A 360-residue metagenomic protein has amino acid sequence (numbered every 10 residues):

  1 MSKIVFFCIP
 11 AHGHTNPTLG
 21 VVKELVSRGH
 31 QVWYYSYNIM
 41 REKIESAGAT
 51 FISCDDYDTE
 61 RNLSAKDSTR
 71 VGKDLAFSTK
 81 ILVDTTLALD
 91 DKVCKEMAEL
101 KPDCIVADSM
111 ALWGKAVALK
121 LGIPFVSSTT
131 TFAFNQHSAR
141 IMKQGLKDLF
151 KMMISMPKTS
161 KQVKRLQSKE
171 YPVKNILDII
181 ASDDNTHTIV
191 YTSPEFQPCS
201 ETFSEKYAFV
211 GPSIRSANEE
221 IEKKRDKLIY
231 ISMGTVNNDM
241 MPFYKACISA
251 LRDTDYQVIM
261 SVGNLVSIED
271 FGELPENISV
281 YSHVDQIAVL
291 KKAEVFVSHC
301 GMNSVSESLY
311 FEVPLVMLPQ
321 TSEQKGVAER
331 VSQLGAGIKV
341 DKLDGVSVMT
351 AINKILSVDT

Functional and structural regions predicted by a protein language model:
M1-K151, P242, A246, L251-R252 (+1 more regions): Glycosyltransferase specificity loop/lid
K3-I4, T188, I229: Conserved hydrophobic helix-helix packing surfaces used for dimerization/oligomerization
F7, F77-I81, K158-R165, L228-T235 (+1 more regions): Short, basic, glycine/proline-bearing loop/turn elements
C8, Y191-S193, G211-P212, M233 (+1 more regions): Pocket-edge structural micro-motifs
A98-E99, I180-N185, K223-R225, R252 (+1 more regions): Flexible, charged surface loops at secondary-structure boundaries
A111-L112, F132-F134, P194-Q197, I214-R215 (+1 more regions): Short, solvent-exposed loop/turn segments at secondary-structure junctions
P124-P198, S204-E205: Active-site-proximal region of nucleotide-activated glycan assembly enzymes, centered on histidine/acidic-rich loops
C199-S267: Conserved catalytic-core segment of nucleotide-activated headgroup transferases in glycan assembly
